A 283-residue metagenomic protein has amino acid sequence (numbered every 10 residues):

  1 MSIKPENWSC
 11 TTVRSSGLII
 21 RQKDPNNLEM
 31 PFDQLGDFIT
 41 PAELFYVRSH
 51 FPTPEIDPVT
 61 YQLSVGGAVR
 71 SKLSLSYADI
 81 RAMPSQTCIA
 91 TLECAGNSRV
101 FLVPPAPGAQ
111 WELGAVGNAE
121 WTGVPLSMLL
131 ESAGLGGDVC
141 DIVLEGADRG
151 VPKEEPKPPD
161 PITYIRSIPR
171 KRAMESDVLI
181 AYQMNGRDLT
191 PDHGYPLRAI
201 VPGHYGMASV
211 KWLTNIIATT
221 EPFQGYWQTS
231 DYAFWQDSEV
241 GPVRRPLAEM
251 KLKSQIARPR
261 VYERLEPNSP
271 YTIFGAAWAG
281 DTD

Functional and structural regions predicted by a protein language model:
M1-S64, V69-L75, S85, I89 (+1 more regions): Extended, aromatic/histidine-rich regions of cofactor-dependent oxidoreductases associated with respiratory
I20, L63, L73, Y77 (+2 more regions): N-terminal low-hydrophobic presequence detector
Y46, W111-E112, W121, W278: Tryptophan-centered motif/residue detector
V65, C94, L126: Hydrophobic/aromatic pocket-lining and membrane-interface residues
A78-I80, A106-L113, N118, D141: "Short basic amphipathic alpha-helical interaction patches in structured regions
S85-A115: Short, conserved helix/loop micro-motifs enriched in His/Cys and acidic residues
S98-R99, L126, Y232-A233: Short, intrinsically disordered/low-complexity patches at protein termini and at juxtamembrane boundaries
G114-M128, G134-G137: Mid-length scaffold segments of soluble, non-membrane domains
